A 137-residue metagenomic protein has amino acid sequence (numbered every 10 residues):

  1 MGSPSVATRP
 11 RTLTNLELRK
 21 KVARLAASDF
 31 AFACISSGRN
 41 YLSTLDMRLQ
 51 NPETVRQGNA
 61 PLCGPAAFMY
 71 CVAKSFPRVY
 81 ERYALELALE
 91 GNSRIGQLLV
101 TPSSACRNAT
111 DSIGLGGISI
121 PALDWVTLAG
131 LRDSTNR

Functional and structural regions predicted by a protein language model:
M1: Short, aromatic- and glycine-rich surface loops/edge beta-strands on solvent-exposed regions
A7-R137: Active-site nucleophile-adjacent alpha helix/oxyanion-hole segment immediately C-terminal to the catalytic cysteine
